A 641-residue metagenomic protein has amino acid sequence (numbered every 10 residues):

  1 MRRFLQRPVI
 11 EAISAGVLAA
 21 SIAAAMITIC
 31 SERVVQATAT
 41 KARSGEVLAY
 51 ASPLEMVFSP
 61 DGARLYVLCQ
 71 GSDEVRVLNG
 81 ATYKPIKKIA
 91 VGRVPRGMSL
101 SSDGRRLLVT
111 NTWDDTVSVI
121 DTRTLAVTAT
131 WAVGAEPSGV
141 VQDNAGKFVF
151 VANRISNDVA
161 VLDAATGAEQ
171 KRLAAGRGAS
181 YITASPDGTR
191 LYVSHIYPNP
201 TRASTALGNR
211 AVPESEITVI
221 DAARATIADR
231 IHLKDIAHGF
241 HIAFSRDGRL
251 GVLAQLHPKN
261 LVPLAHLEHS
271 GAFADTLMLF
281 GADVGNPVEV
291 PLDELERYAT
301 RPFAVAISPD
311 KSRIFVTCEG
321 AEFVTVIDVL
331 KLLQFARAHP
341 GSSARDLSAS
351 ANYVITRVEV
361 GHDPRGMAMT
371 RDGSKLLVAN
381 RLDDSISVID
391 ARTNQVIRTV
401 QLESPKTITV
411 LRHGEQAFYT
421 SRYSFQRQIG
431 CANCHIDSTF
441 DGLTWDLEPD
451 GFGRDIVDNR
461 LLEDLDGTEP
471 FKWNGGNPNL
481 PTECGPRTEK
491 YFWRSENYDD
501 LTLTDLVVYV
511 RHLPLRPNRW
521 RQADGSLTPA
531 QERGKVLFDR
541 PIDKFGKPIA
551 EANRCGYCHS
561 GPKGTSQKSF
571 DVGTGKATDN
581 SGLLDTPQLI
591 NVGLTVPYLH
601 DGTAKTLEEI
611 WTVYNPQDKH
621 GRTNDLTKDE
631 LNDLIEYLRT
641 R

Functional and structural regions predicted by a protein language model:
M1-Q6: N-terminal secretory signal peptides that target proteins for export/translocation
A12, G16, A20-F418, S438: Predominantly soluble domains enriched in secretory-pathway, periplasmic, or organellar proteins
A203, A225, D229, F240-H269 (+2 more regions): Periplasmic c-type cytochrome electron-transfer domains
